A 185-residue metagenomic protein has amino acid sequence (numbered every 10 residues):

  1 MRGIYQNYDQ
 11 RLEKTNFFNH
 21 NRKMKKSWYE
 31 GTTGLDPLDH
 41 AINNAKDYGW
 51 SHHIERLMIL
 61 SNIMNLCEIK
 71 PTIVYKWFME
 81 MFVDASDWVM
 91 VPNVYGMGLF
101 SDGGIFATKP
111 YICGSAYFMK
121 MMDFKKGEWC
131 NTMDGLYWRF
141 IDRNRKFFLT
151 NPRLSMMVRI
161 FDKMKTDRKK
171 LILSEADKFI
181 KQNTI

Functional and structural regions predicted by a protein language model:
M1-I185: C-terminal catalytic domain of photolyase/cryptochrome flavoproteins, centering on the FAD-binding pocket
